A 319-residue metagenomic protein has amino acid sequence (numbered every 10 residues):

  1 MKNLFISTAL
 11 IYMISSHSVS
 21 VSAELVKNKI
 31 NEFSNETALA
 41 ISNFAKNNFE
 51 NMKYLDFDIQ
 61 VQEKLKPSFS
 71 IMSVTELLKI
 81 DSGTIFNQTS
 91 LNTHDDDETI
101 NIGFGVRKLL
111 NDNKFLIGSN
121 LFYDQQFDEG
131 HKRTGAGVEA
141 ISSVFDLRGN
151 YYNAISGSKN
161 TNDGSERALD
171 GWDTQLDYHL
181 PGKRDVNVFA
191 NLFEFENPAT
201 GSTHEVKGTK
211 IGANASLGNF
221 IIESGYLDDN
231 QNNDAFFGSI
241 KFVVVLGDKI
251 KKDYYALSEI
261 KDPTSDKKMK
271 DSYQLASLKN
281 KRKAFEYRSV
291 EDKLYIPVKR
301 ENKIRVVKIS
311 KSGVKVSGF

Functional and structural regions predicted by a protein language model:
M1-I6, Q60, V74, N120: Bacterial N-terminal signal peptides that target proteins for export
M1-S22: Classical Sec-dependent N-terminal signal peptides that target proteins to the secretory pathway
A23-N47, I155-F189, F193-S202, S216-I221 (+1 more regions): Flexible, glycine-rich linker and terminal segments associated with outer-membrane beta-barrel/transport systems
K46-V61, N87, I117-L121: Transmembrane beta-strand segments of Gram-negative outer membrane beta-barrel proteins
N51-K53, L65-I71, D95-I102, F115 (+6 more regions): Residues that define the transmembrane beta-barrel architecture of outer-membrane proteins
I59-L65, L77, L91-D95, V106-K108 (+8 more regions): Transmembrane beta-strands of outer-membrane beta-barrel pores
S73, N87-T89, F104, S119-L121 (+8 more regions): Membrane-embedded beta-strands that build the outer-membrane beta-barrel scaffold
K79-F86, L110-S119, V144-G149, K183-V188 (+2 more regions): Repeated loop/turn-to-beta-strand initiation elements of outer-membrane beta-barrel proteins
